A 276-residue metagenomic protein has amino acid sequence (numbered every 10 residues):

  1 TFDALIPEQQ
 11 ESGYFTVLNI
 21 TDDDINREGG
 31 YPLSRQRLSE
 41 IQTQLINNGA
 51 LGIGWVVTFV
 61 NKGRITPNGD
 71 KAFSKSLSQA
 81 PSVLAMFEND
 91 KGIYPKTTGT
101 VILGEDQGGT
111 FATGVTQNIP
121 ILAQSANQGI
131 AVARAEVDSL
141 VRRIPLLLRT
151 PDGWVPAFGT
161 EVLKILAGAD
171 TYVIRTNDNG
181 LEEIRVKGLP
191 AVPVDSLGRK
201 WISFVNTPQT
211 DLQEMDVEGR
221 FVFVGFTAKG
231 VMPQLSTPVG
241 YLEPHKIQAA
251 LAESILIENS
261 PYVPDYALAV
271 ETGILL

Functional and structural regions predicted by a protein language model:
T1-K187, V217-L276: Non-transmembrane functional regions of envelope-associated proteins
I174-E214: Substrate-access "cap/lid" subdomains that shape and gate the entrance to catalytic or ligand-binding pockets
